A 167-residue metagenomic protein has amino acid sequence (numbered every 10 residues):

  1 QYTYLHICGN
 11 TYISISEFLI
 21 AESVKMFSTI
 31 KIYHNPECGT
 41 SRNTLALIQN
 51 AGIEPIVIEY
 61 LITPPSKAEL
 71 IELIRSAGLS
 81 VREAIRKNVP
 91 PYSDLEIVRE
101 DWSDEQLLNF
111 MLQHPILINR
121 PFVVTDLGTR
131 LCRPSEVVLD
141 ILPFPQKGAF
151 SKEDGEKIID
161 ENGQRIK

Functional and structural regions predicted by a protein language model:
S14-S16, S23: Serine residues within intrinsically disordered or low-complexity segments
F27-S28: Replace "small metal-dependent catalytic modules" with "small catalytic or cofactor-binding modules
K31-P36, T40-D101: Structural alpha/beta surface segment adjacent to cysteine/selenocysteine redox centers across thiol/disulfide enzymes
V89-F122: Mid-chain, well-packed structural core segment of small domains
L112, L117-N119, V124-K167: Non-globular targeting/processing and membrane-anchoring segments
